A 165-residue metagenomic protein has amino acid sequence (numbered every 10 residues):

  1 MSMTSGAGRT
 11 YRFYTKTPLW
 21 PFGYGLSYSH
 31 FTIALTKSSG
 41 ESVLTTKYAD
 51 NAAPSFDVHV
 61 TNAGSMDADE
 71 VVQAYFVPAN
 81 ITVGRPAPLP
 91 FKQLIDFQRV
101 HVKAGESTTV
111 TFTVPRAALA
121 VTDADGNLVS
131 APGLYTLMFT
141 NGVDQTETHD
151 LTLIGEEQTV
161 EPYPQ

Functional and structural regions predicted by a protein language model:
M1, A74-A79, H101-A104: Generic detector of short, locally flexible boundary/turn motifs and exposed helical patches
M1-D69, Y75, V83, P132-T140 (+2 more regions): Secreted, periplasmic, or luminal enzymes acting at the cell surface/secretory milieu
A63-S65, A79-I81, A117-L119, D144: Short coil/turn motifs at secondary-structure junctions
G84-T122, G126: Intrinsically disordered, low-complexity Pro/Gly/Ser/Thr-rich segments with frequent PxxP/GP/PP motifs and embedded
Q145-H149: Extracellular and select intracellular beta-sandwich modules with Ser/Thr-enriched, small-residue motifs on
